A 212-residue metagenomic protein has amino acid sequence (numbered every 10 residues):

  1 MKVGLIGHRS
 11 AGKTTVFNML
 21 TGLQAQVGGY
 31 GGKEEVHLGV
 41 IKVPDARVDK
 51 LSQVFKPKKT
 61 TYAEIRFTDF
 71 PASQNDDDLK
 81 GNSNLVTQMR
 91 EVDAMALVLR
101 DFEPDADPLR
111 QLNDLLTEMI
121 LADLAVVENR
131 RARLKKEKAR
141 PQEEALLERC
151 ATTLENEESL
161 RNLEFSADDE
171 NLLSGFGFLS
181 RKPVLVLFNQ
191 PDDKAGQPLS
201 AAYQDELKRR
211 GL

Functional and structural regions predicted by a protein language model:
M1-P104, P108-L109, L116, V127: Conserved G1/Walker A P-loop phosphate-binding module
K2-G7, A11-F17, T21, R133-L212: C-terminal-of-GTPase-core extension/linker across diverse P-loop GTPases
G31-G32, R66, R130, P141-Q142 (+1 more regions): Residue-level detector of alpha-helical recognition elements and their boundaries
S52, E128, Q204-K208: Class I S-adenosyl-L-methionine
F70, A96-P104, R110, E118 (+2 more regions): G-domain G4 guanine-recognition motif of GTPases
P108-M119, Q204-E206: A short, gly/pro- and small-residue-rich
